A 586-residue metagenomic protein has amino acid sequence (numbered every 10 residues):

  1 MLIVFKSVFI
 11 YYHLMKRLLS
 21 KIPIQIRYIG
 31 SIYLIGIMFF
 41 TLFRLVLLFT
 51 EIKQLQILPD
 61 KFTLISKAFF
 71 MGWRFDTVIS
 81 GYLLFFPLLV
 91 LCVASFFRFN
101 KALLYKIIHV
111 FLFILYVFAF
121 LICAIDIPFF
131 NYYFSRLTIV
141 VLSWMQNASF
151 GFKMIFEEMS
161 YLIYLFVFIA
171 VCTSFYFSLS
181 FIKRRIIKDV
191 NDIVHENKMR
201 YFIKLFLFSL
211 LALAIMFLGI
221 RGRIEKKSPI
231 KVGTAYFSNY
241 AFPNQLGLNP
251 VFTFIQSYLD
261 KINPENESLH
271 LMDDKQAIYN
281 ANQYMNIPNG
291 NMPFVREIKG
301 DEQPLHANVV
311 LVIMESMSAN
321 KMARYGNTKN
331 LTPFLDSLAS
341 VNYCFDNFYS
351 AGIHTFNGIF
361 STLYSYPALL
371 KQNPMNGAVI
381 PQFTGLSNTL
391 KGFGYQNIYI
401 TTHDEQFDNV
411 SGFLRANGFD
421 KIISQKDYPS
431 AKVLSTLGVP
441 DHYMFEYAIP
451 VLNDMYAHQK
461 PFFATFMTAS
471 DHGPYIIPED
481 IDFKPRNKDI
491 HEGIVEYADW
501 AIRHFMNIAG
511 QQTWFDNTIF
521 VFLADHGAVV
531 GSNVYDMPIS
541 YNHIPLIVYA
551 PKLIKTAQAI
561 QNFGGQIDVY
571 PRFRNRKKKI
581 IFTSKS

Functional and structural regions predicted by a protein language model:
S7-P264: Transmembrane and membrane-interface helices of multi-pass, inner-membrane envelope-modifying transferases
G222-K585: Soluble catalytic regions of membrane-associated enzymes that act on cell-envelope and secretory-pathway components
